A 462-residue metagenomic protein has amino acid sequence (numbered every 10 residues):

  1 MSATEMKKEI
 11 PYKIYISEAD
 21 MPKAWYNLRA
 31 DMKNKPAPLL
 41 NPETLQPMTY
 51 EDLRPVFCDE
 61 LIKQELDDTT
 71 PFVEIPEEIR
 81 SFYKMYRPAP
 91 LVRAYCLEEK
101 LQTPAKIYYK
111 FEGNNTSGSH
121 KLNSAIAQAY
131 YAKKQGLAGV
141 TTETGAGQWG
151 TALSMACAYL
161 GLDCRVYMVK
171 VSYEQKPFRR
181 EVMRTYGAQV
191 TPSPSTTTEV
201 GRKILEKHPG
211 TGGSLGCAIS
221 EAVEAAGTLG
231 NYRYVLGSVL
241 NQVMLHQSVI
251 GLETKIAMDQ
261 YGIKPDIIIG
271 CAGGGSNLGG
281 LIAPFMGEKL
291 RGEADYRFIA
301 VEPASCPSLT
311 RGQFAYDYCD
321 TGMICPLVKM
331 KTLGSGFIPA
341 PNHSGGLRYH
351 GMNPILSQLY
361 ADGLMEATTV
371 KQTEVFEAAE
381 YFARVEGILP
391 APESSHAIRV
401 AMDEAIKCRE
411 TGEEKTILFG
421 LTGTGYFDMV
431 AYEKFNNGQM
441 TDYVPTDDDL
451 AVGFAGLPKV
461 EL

Functional and structural regions predicted by a protein language model:
T4-L137: Positively charged, low-complexity intrinsically disordered leader regions
F72-E74, I204-Q242, I250, G262 (+2 more regions): Active-site/ligand-binding loops adjacent to catalytic centers
P90, Y109, K121, Q128 (+11 more regions): Buried hydrophobic positions in well-ordered alpha/beta secondary-structure cores of metabolic enzymes
F111-S124, V140-W149, L240-V243, I269-G274 (+4 more regions): Active-site nucleophile and cofactor-binding loops and adjacent substrate-binding regions of central metabolic enzymes
S124, A132-V171, K264-L278, F298 (+1 more regions): A short, small-residue-rich loop immediately preceding and capping a beta-strand
A127-L137, T151-D163, R184-T185, I282-G292 (+1 more regions): Alpha-helix C-terminal capping segments
T141, W149-G212, S308-D320, M429-N437: Active-site-proximal loop->helix
A272-G280, Q372-G438: Claisen-condensing/thiolase-fold acyl-transfer catalytic domains that form or cleave C-C bonds in fatty acid
